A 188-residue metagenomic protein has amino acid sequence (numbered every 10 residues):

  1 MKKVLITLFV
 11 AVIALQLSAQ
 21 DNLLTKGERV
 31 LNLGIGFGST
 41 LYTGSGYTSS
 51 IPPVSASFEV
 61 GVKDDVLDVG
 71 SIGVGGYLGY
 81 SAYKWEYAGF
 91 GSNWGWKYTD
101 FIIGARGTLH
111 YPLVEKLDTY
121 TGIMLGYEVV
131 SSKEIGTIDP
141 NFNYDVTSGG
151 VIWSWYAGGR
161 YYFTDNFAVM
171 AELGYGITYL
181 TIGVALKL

Functional and structural regions predicted by a protein language model:
M1-E28: Cleavable N-terminal export/targeting peptides
A19-D65, G176, L180-K187: Short glycine/proline- and aromatic-enriched beta-strand/turn motifs that initiate or cap beta-hairpins
Q20-E28, K63-I72, P112-D118, F163-N166: Short loop/turn motifs that connect adjacent beta-strands in outer-membrane beta-barrel proteins
N22-E28, Y42, G79-Y83, E128 (+1 more regions): Predominantly the C-terminal beta-signal and adjacent terminal strand-loop region of outer-membrane beta-barrel
R29-L33, G70-G76, I103, T119-I123 (+3 more regions): Transmembrane beta-strands of outer-membrane beta-barrel proteins
I35-S39, V54-V62, L78-Y80, I103-L109 (+3 more regions): Residues on the lipid-exposed face of transmembrane beta-strands in outer-membrane beta-barrel proteins
S39-T48, P52-A56, Y77-I103, V129-W153: Flexible, solvent-exposed loop segments that connect beta-strands
R106-N141: Short, compositionally biased "basic patch" segments
